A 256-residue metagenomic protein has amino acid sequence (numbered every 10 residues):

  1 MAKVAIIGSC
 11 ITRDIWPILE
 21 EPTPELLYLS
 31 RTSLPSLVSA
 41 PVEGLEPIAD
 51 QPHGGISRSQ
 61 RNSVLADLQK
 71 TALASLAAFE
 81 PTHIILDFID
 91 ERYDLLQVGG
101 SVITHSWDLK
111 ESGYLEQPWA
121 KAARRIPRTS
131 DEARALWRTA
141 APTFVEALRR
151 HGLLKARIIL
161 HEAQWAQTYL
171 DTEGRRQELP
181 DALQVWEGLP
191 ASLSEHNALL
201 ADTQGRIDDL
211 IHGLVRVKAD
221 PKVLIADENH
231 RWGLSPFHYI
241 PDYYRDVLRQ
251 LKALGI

Functional and structural regions predicted by a protein language model:
M1-H83, D227-N229, S235, A253-I256: Basic, amphipathic N-terminal segments that precede the first structured/catalytic domain
R58-S59, S112-P142, W186-S194, S235: Surface-exposed cleft-lining segments at the edges of enzyme active sites
Q60-E132, Q164-E173: Oxyanion-hole/transition-state-stabilizing segment in secreted/luminal serine hydrolases and related acyltransferases
A66-K70, S130-A147, P190-G205, P241-R245: Well-ordered, non-membrane alpha-helical segments in soluble/globular domains
A122-E178: Hydrophobic, aromatic-enriched interface-forming segments
I158-Q164, H212-H230: Acidic carboxylate-rich catalytic motifs and surrounding loops in phosphoryl-/glycosyl-chemistry enzymes
L170-V217: Substrate-gating cap/lid alpha-helix
R231-R245: Accessory beta->alpha helical hairpin/"wing" motif in late/C-terminal subdomains of nucleic-acid enzymes
